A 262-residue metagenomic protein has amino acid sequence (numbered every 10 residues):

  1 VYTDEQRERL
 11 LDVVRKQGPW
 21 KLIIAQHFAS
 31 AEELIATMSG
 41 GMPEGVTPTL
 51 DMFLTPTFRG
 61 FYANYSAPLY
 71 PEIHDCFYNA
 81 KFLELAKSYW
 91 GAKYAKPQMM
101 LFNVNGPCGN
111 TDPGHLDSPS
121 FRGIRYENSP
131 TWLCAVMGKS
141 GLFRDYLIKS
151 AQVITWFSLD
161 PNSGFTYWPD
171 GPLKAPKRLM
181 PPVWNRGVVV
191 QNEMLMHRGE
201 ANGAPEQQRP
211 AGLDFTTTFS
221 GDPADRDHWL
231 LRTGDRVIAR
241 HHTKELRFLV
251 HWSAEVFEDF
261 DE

Functional and structural regions predicted by a protein language model:
V1-F82, R240-E262: N-terminal auxiliary "cap/dimerization" subdomain that precedes the catalytic jelly-roll/cupin core of mononuclear
Y2-R7, F102-P107, P119, S158-D160 (+3 more regions): Short, solvent-exposed loop/turn segments at secondary-structure junctions
L10-L11, D112-G114, E200-G203: A short acidic (Asp/Glu
I24-T55, H115-M137, E206-V237: Charged, glycine/proline-rich intrinsically disordered loops and linkers
P48-P130, C134-L142, L147: Signature of the catalytic double-stranded beta-helix
M100-F102, V153-T155, V250-A254: A structural signal for short, well-ordered beta-strand segments
F143-R144, Q152, W156: A conserved mid-domain beta-alpha-beta active-site/ligand-binding segment of alpha/beta enzyme cores
D160-E262: Catalytic core of Fe(II)/2-oxoglutarate
